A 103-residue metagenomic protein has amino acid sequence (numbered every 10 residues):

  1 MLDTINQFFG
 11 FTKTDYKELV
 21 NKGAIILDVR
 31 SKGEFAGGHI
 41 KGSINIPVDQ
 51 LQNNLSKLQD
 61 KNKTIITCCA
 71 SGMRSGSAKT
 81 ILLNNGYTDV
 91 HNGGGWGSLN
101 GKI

Functional and structural regions predicted by a protein language model:
L2-A24, K32-K63, M73-I103: Rhodanese-like catalytic fold shared by cysteine-dependent sulfurtransferases and DSP/PTP-type phosphatases
D28: N-terminal glycine-rich beta->alpha transition that marks the start or flank of a dinucleotide-binding site
I66: Short active-site loop at a secondary-structure junction that contains or immediately precedes the catalytic residue(s)
C69: Short cysteine clusters
